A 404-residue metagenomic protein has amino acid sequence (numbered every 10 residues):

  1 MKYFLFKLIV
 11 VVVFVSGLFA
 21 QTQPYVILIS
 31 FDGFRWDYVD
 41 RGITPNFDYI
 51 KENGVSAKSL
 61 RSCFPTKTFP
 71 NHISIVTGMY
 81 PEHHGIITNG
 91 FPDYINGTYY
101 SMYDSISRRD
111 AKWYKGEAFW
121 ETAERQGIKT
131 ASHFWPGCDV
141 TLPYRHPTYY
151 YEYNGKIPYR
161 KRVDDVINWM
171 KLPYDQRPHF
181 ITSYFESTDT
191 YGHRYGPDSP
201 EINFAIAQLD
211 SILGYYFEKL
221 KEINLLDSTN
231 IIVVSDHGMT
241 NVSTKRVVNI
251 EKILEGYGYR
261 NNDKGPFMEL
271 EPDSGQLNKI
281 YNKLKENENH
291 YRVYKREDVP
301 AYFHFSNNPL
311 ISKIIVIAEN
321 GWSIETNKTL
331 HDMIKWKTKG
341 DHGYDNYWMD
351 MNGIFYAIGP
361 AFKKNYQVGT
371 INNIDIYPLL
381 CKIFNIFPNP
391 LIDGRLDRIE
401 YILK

Functional and structural regions predicted by a protein language model:
M1-P24: Bacterial Sec-dependent N-terminal signal peptides
T22-I27, N53-A57, R125-A131, D175-I181 (+4 more regions): Loop/turn elements at helix/coil->beta-strand transitions in domains of secreted/extracellular proteins
Q23, G33, Y38-Q176, I376 (+1 more regions): Active-site-proximal alpha/beta segments of enzymes that process anionic O-linked groups
V26-S30, D37, K58-R61, S74-V76 (+9 more regions): Structural recognition of the beta-strand scaffold that forms the well-ordered cores of secreted hydrolase catalytic
L28, N46, Q208-N249: Metal-dependent active-site segment of extracytoplasmic phospho-/sulfohydrolases and closely related
V140-Y144, D189-R194, S243: Short acidic/His/Gly/Ser-rich catalytic and metal-binding motifs that mark active-site loops of diverse hydrolases
Y159-K171, T188-T229, K279, L380: A long, amphipathic alpha-helix that forms part of the scaffold/cap immediately adjacent to metal-dependent active
N262-I383: Active-site neighborhoods of enzymes that stabilize oxyanions during catalysis
